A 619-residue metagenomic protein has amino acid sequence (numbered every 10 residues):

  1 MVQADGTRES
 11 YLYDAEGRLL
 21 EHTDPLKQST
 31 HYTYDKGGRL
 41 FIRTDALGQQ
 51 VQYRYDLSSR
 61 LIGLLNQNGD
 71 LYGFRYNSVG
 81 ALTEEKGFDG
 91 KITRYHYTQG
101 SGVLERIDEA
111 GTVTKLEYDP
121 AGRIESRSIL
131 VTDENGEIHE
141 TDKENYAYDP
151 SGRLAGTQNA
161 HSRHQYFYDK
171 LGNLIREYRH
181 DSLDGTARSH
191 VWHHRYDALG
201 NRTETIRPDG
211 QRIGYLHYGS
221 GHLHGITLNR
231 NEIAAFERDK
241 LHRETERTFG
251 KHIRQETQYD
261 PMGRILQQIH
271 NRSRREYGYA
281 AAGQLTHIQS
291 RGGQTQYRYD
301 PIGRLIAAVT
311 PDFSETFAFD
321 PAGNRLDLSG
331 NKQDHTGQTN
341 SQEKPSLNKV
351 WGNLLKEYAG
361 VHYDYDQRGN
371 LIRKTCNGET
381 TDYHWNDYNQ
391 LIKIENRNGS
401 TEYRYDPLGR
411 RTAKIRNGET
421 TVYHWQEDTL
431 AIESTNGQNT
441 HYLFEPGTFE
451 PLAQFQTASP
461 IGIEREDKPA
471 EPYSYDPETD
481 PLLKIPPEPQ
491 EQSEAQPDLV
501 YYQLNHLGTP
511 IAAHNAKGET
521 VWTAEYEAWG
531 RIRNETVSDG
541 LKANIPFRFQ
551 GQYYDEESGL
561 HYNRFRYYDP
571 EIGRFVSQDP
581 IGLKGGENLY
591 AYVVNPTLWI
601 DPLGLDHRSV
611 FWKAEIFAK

Functional and structural regions predicted by a protein language model:
M1-Y299, G303-A318, G323-S341, L347-N348 (+10 more regions): Extended charged/polar low-complexity repeat regions
A46, P208, K517, S558-L560 (+1 more regions): Structural motif
D334-K349, P460-R564, L598-W599: A motif-centric feature for acidic-aromatic and gly/ser/thr-rich catalytic loops and repeats
R411, T457-P460, A513, R531-R533 (+3 more regions): Short, low-complexity export/processing leader segments characterized by acidic and small residues
T435-Q438: Self-maturation zones of extracellular/virion spikes and adhesins
T440-E445, V500: Short, surface-exposed beta-strand/loop micro-motifs that present aromatic residues
D606-K619: Catalytic toxin/effector domains delivered as secreted proteins or via bacterial secretion systems
